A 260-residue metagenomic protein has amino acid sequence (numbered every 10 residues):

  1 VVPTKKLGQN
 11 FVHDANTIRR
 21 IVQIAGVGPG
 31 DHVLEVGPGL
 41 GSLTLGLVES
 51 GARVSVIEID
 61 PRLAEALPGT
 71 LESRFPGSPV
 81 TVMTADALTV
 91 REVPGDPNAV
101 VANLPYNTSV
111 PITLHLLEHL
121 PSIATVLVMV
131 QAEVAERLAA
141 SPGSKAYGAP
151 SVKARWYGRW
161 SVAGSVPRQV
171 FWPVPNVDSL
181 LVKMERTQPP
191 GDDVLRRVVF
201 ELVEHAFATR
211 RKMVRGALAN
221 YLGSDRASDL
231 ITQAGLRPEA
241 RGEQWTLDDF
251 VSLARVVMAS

Functional and structural regions predicted by a protein language model:
V1-L202, T232, E243, R255-V256: Catalytic cores of RNA-modifying enzymes
R186, V203-S260: C-terminal lobe and adjacent flexible extensions of AdoMet/dcAdoMet transferase-like proteins
